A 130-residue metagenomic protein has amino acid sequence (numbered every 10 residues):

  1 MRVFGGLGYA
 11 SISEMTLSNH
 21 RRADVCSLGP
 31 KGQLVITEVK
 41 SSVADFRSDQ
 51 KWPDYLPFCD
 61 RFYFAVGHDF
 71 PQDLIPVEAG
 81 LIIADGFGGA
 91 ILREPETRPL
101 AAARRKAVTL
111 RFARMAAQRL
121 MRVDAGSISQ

Functional and structural regions predicted by a protein language model:
M1-S13, N19, L74-Q130: Non-catalytic C-terminal interaction segments of nucleic acid-processing enzymes
F4-G5, G29-P30, L56-F58: Flexible, charged surface loops at secondary-structure boundaries
L7-Y9, Q33, D60: Short coil/turn segments at beta-strand junctions that form active-site/ligand-binding loops
T16, C26, K40: Anionic group-transfer/hydrolysis microenvironments
L17-H20, V43: A short, well-structured beta->alpha microelement
A23-I36: Active-site beta-strand-loop-beta-strand hairpin of nuclease catalytic cores that positions key catalytic residues
K40-D85: Catalytic cores of nucleic-acid endonucleases
